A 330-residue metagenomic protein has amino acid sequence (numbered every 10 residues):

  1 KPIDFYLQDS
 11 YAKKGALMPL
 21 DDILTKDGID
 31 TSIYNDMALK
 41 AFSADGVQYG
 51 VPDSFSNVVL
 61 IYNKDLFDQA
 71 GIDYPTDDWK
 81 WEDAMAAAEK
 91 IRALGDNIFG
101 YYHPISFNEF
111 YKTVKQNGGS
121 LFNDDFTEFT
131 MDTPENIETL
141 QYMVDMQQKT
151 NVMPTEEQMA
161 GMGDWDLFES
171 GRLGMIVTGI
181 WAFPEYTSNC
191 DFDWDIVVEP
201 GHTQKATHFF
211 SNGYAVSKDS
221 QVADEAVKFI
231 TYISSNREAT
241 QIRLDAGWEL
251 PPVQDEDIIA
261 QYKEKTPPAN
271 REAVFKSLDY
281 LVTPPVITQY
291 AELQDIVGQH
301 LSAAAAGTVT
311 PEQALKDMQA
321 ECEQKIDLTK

Functional and structural regions predicted by a protein language model:
K1-P2, G174-G179, D195: Paired acidic/hydrophobic, glycine-rich loop segments that form the ligand-binding mouth/hinge of periplasmic-binding
I3-V58, D83-M85, D195-V197, Q261-T266 (+1 more regions): Hinge/lid segment of periplasmic solute-binding proteins
Y6, W79-M85, P154-E169: Short helix-initiation/N-cap motifs at beta->coil->alpha
Y6-D21, M37-Y74, H103-F126, H208-V216 (+1 more regions): Periplasmic solute-binding protein
D21-Y34, D77, F99-G100, G119-E138 (+4 more regions): Short, solvent-exposed loop/beta-turn-alpha elements that line the ligand-binding surface or hinge of extracytoplasmic
A70, D145-T150, G163, T187-E249 (+3 more regions): Extracytoplasmic/periplasmic substrate-recognition and gating elements
A87-K90, T127-E157, T187: Glycine-centered hinge/linker elements that transmit conformational signals in sensory and ligand-binding systems
D245-Q299, A303, D327-T329: Long, aromatic- and glycine/proline-rich binding clefts that accommodate carbohydrate-like moieties
